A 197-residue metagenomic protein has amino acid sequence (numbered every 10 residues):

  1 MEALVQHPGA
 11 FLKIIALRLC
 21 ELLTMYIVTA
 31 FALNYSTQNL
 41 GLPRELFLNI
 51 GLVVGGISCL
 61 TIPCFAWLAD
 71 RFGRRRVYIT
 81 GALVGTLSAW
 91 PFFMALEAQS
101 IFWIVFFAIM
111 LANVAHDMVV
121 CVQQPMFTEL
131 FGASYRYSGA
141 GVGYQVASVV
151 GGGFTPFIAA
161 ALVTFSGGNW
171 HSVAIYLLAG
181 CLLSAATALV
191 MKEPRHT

Functional and structural regions predicted by a protein language model:
G9-S58, G151-P156: Extracytoplasmic gate region of multi-pass secondary transporters
I62-R74: Helix-to-loop junctions at the C-terminal end of transmembrane segments in multipass secondary transporters
R71-L83: Cytoplasmic membrane-interface "Motif A"-like loop-to-helix N-cap segments of 12-TM Major Facilitator Superfamily
L83-Q99: C-terminal ends and interior cores of transmembrane alpha-helices in multi-pass membrane transporters/permeases
F102-M118: Hydrophobic core of transmembrane alpha-helices in multi-pass small-molecule transporters, especially MFS/SLC-type
M126, L178-T197: Multi-pass alpha-helical transporter architecture, strongest for 12-TM Major Facilitator/SLC carriers used
S134-T164: A late C-terminal transmembrane helix in Major Facilitator Superfamily
A161-A179: A membrane-interface helix-boundary motif in multi-pass transporters
